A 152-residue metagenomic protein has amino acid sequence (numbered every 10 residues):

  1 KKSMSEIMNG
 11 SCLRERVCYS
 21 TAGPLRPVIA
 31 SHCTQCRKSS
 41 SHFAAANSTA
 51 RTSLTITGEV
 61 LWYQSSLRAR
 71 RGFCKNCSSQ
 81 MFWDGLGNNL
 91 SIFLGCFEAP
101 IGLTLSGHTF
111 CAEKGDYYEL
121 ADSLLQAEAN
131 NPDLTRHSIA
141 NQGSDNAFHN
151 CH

Functional and structural regions predicted by a protein language model:
K2-H152: A short Gly-Trp-Pro
